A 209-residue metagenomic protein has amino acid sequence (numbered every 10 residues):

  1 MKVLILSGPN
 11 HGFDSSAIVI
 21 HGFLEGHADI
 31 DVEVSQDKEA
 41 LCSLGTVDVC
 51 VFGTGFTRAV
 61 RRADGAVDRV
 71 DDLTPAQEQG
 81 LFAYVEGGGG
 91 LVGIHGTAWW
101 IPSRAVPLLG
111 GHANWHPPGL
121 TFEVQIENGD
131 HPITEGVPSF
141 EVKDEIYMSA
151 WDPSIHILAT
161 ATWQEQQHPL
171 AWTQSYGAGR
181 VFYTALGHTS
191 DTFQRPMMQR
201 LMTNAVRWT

Functional and structural regions predicted by a protein language model:
M1, S175-V181: Beta-strand-turn-beta hairpins that frame and shape the catalytic cleft of phosphate-ester-processing enzymes
M1-V49: Aromatic-Pro/Gly-enriched surface loop or interdomain linker that acts as a lid/target-recognition segment
G8, G96, L186: Cofactor-binding loop segments of dinucleotide-utilizing enzymes, especially the Rossmann-like FAD- and NAD(P)+-binding
H11, G26, R180-T209: Extracellular ligand-binding/catalytic regions of CAZymes and related secreted enzymes and adhesion modules
A17, I94-Q167: An acidic, glycine-rich "communication" segment
V47-I101, A178: Short alpha-beta junction capping motif
Q166-G177: Short, surface-exposed beta-strand/loop micro-motifs that present aromatic residues
